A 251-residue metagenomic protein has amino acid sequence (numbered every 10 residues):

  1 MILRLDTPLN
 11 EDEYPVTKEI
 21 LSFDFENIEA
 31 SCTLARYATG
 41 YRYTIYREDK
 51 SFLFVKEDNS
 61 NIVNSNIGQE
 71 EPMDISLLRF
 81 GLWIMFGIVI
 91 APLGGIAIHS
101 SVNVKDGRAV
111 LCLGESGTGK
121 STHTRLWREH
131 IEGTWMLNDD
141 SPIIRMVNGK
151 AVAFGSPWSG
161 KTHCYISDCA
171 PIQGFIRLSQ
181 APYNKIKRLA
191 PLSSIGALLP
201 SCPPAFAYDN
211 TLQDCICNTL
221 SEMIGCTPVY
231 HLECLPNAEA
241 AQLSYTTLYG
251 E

Functional and structural regions predicted by a protein language model:
M1-S116, L126-W135, I143-E251: A noncatalytic interaction/capping subdomain that flanks phosphate/NTP-handling catalytic cores
G119: Conserved glycine(s) of the Walker
H123: Hydrophobic positions on the alpha1 helix immediately C-terminal to the Walker A/P-loop
